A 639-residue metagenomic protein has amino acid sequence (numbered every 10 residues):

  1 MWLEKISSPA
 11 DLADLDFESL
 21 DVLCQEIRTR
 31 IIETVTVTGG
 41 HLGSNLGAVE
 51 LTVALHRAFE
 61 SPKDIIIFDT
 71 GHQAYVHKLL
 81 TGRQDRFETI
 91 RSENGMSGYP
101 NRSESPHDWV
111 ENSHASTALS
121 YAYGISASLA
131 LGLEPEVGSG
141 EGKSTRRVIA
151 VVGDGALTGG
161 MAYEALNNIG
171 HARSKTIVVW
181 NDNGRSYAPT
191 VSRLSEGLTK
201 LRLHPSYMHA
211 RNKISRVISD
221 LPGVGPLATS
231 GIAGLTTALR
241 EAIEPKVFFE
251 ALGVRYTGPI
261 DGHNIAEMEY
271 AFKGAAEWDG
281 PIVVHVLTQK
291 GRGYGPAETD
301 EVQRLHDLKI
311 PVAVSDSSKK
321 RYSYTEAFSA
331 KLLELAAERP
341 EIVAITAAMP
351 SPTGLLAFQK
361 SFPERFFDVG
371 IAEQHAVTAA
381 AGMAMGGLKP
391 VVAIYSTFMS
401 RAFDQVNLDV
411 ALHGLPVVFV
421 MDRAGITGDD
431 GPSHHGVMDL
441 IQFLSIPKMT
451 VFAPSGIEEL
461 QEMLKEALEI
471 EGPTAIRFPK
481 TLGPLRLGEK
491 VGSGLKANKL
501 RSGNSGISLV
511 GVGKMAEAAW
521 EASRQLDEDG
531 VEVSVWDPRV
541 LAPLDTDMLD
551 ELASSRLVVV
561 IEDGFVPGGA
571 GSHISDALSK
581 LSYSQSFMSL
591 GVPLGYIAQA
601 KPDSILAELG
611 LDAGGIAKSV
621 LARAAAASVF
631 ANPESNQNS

Functional and structural regions predicted by a protein language model:
M1-L80, F248-E269, I282-H285: N-terminal amphipathic, basic-rich helices that act as targeting or association modules
H41-A172, E341-I342, T346-A347, L355-L356: Cofactor-binding active-site loop characterized by glycine-rich and histidine/acidic residues
I65, G280, T288-M399, Q405-L415 (+3 more regions): Non-catalytic terminal/interface segments that mediate subunit docking, oligomerization, and allosteric communication
R86-M96, H171-N183, A411-R423: A glycine-rich helix N-cap at a beta->alpha junction
E136, Y270-K273, Q303-R304, S323-E338 (+5 more regions): Glycine-/acidic-rich phosphate or pyrophosphate-binding loops and their flanking alpha/beta elements
N183-F328: Long, well-ordered, tryptophan-enriched scaffold segments
A228-A297, P416-M421, L440-E489, A613-S639: Structural signature of the thiamine diphosphate
S318-K320, G428-D430, T450, G571-S639: Peripheral docking tails and interdomain loops at the edges of cofactor- or intermediate-handling domains
